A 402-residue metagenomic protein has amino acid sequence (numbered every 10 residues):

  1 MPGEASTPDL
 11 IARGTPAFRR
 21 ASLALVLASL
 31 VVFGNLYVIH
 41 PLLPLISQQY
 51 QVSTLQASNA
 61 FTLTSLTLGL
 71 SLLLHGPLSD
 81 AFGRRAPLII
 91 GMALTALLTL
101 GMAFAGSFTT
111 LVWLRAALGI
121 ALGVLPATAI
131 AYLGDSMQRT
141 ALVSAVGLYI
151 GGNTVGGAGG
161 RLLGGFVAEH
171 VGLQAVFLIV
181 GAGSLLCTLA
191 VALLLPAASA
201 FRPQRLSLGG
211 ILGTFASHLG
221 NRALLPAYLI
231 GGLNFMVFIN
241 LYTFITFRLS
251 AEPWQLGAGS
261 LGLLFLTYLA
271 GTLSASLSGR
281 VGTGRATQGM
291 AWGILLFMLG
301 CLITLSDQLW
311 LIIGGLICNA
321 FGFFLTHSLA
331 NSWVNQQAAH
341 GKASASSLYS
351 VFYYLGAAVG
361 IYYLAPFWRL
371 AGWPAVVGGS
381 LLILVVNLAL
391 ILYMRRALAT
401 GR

Functional and structural regions predicted by a protein language model:
T7-T15, P196-Y228: Juxtamembrane intracellular "pre-TM" segments in multi-pass secondary transporters
Q51, G83, F104-T110, S306-D307: Helix-breaking motifs and short loop linkers at transmembrane-helix boundaries and internal kinks in secondary membrane
L70-G106: Conserved MFS/SLC helix-loop-helix module at the cytosolic interface between two early adjacent transmembrane helices
L72-G83, L273-A286, W368: Helix-to-loop junctions at the C-terminal end of transmembrane segments in multipass secondary transporters
L94, L98-G101, T109-A117, W310-C318: Paired small-residue
T110, R139-T140, L148-L195: Helix-loop-helix hairpin linking two adjacent transmembrane segments in secondary transporters
L114-N153: Cytoplasmic helix-loop-helix junction between adjacent transmembrane helices in 12-TM secondary transporters
T287-A330: C-terminal transmembrane helical hairpin of 12-TM major facilitator-type secondary transporters
